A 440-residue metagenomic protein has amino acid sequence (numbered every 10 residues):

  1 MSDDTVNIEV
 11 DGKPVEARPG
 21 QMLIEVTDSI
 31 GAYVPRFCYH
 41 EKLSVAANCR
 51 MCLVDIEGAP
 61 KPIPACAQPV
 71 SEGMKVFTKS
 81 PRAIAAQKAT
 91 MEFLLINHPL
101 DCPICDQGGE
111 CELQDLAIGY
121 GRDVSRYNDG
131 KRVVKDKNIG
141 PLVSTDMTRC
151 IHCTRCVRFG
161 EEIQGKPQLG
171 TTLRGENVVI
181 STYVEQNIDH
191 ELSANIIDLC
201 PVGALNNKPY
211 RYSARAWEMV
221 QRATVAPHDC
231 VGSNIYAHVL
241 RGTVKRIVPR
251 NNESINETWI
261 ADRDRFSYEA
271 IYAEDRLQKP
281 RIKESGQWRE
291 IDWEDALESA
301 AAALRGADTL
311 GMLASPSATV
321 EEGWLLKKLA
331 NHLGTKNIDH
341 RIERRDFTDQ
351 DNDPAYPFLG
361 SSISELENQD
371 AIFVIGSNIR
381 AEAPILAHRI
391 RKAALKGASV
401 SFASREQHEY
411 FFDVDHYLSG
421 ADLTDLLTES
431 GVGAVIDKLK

Functional and structural regions predicted by a protein language model:
M1-M22: Generic start-of-chain signal for non-secretory N-termini
P14, F37-K42, D146-M147, S181-I188 (+2 more regions): Conserved short loop/turn motifs at secondary-structure junctions
G20, C66, P249-R250: Residue-level structural signal for beta-strand termini and adjacent loop
L23-E57: A basic, amphipathic helix-loop patch mediating RNA/tRNA/ribosome contacts
S29-G31, V70-T78, I255-E257: Short, surface-exposed linear segments at secondary-structure transitions and domain or protein termini
R50-A226, V231-I235, L240-T243: Fe-S ferredoxin-like electron-transfer domains and their immediately adjacent linker/connector regions across
L95, P99, D146, C153 (+4 more regions): Catalytic alpha/large subunits of respiratory electron-transfer oxidoreductases, centered on bis-MGD molybdoenzymes
